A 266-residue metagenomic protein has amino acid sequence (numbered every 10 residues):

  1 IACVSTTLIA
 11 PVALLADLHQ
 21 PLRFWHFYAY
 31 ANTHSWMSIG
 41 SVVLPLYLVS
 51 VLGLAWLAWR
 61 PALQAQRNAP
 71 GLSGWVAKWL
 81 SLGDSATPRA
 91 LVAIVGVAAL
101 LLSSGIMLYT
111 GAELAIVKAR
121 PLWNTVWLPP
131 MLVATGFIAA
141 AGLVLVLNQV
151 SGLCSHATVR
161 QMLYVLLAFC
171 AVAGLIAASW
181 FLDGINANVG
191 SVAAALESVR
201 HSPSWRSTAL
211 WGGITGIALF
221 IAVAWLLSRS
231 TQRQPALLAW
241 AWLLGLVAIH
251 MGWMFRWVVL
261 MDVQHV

Functional and structural regions predicted by a protein language model:
I1-L46, S50: Membrane helical hairpin/interfacial module
S5, I9, A16-L18, W123 (+2 more regions): Bulky hydrophobic/aromatic packing residues
A16, H34, A112, R120-P121 (+1 more regions): Flexible, active-site-adjacent loop/turn segments at secondary-structure boundaries
S50-A236, A241-G252: Long, contiguous internal "core" modules enriched in hydrophobic/ aromatic residues
W253-V266: Juxtamembrane boundary at the C-terminal end of a transmembrane helix
